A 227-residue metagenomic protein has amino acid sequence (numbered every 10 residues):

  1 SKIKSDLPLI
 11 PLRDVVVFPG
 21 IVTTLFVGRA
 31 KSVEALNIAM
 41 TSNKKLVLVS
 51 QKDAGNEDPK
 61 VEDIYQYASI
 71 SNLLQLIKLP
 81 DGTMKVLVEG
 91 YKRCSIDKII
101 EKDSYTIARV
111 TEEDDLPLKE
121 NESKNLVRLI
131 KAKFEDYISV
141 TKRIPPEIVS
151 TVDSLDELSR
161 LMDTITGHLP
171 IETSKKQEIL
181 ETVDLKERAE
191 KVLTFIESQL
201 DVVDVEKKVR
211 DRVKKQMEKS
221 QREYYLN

Functional and structural regions predicted by a protein language model:
S1-N227: N-terminal low-complexity, acidic/polar interaction/targeting segments
